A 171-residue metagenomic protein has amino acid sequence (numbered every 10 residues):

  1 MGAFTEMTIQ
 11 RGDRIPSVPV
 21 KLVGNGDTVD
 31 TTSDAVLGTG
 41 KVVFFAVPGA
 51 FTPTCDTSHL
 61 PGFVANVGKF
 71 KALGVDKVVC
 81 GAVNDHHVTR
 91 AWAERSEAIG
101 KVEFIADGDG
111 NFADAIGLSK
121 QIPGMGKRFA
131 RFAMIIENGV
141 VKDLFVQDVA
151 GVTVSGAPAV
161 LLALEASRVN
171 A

Functional and structural regions predicted by a protein language model:
M1-A171: Chalcogenol-based redox active-site neighborhoods
